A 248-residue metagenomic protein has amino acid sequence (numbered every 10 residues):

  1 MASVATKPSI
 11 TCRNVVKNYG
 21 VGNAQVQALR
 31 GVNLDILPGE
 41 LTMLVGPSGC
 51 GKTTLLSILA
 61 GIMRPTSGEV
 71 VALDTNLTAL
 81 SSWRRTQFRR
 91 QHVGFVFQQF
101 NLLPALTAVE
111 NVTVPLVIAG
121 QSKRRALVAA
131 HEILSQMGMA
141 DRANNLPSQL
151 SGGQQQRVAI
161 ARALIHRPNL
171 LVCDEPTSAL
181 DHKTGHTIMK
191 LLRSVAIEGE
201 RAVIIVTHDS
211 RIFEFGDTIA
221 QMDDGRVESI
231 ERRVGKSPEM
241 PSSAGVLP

Functional and structural regions predicted by a protein language model:
M1-N18, S229-P248: ABC-family P-loop ATPase nucleotide-binding domain
P8-M222: ABC family nucleotide-binding domain
I219-R232: H-loop (His-switch) and adjacent beta-strand-loop-beta switch element of ABC-type ATPase nucleotide-binding domains
